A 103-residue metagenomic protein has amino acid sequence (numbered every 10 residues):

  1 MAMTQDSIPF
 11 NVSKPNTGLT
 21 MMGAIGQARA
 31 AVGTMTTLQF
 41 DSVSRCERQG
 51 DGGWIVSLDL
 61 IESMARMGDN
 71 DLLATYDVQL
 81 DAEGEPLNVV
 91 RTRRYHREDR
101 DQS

Functional and structural regions predicted by a protein language model:
Q5-G18, N88-S103: Short, charged, intrinsically disordered terminal tails
K14-R48: Short, non-transmembrane alpha-helical segments in secretory-pathway proteins
R29-V32, T36, L58, Y76-L80: Amphipathic alpha-helical interface segments used for dimerization/assembly
T34-T37, I61-L72, D101: Short, cysteine-centered beta-strand-loop-beta hairpins and adjacent loop/turn segments enriched in charged/polar
R48-G52, N70: Solvent-exposed loop and beta-edge segments used for protein-protein assembly and interaction
G52-L60: A short hydrophobic beta-strand element
G68-R94: A short, surface-exposed beta-strand/turn
